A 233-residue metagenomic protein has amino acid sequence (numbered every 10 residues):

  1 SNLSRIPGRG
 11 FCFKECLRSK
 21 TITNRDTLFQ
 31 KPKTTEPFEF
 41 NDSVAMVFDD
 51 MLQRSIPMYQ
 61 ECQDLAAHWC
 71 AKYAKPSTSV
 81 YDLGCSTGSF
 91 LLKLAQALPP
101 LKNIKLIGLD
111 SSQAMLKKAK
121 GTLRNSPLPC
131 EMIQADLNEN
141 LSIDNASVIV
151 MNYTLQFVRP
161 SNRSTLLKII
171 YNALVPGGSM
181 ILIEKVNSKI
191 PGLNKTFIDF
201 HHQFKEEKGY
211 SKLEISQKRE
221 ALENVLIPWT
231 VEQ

Functional and structural regions predicted by a protein language model:
T21-P37: N-terminal auxiliary segments of SAM/dcSAM-dependent transferases
T34-F38, S43-C62: Class I SAM-dependent methyltransferase Rossmann-like catalytic core, especially the SAM/SAH-binding loop
M58-P76: Conserved alpha-helix/loop element of class I SAM-dependent methyltransferases that forms part of the SAM/SAH-binding
Y81, G88-E139: Class I SAM-dependent methyltransferase SAM/SAH-binding core
V150: A conserved beta-strand element that flanks and buttresses the S-adenosyl-L-methionine
S164-P176: A short glycine-rich, Lys/Arg-flanked "PGG" loop and its adjoining helix->strand segment in the class I
G177-K185: Conserved beta-strand signature within the Rossmann-like core of class I S-adenosyl-L-methionine
K185-Q233: C-terminal alpha-helical "lid/dimerization" subdomain adjacent to the S-adenosyl-L-methionine
